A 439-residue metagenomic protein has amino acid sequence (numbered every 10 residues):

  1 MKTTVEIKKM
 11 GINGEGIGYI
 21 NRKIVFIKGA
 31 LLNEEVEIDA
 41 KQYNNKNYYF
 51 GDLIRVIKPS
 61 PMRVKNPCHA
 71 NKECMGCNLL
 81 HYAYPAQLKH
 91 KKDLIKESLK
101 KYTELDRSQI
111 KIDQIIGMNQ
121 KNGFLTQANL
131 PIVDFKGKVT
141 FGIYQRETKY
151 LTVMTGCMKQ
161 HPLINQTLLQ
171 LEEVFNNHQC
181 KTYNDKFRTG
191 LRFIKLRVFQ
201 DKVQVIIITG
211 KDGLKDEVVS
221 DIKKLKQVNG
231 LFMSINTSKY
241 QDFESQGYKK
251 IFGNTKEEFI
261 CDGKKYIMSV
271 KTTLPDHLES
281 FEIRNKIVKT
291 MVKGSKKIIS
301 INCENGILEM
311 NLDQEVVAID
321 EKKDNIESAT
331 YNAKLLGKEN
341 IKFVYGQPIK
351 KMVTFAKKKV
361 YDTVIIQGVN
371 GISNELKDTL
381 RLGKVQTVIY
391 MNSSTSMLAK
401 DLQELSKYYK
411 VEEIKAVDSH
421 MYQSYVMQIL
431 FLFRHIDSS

Functional and structural regions predicted by a protein language model:
M1-A70, T103: Terminal RNA-binding accessory module
I12, G16, L214-S439: Rossmann-like S-adenosyl-L-methionine
G16-N21, G142-R146, F431: Short, acidic/hydrophobic/Gly-rich beta-strand patch recurrent on exposed beta strands that often constitutes part
E37-D39, N129, I299: Hydrophobic beta-strand signal
Y43, G210-L214: Helix N-cap motif at beta-to-alpha junctions
I54-K65, K72-F187: Extended interfacial segments that mediate partner engagement and assembly in macromolecular machines
D113-Q120, L191-F193, K415-S419: Short, solvent-exposed loop/turn elements at beta->coil junctions and helix N-caps that rim active or binding pockets
L196-G210, K265-S269, T363: Short, aliphatic-rich beta-strand segments
